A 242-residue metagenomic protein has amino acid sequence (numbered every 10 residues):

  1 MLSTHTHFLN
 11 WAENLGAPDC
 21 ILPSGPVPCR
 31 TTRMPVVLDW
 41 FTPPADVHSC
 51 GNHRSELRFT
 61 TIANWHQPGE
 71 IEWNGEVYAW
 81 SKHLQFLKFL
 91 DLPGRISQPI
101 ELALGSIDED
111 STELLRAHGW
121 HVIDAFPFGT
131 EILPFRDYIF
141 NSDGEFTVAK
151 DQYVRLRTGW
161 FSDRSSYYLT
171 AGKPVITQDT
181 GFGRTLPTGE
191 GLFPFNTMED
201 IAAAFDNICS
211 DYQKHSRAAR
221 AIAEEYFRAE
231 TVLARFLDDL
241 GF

Functional and structural regions predicted by a protein language model:
M1-L92: Catalytic core of nucleotide-activated saccharide and alditol-phosphate transferases
T4-T6, S97, S142, G189: Short, well-ordered alpha-helix to beta-strand connector turns
L9-A12, R33, A63-W65, L104-S106 (+3 more regions): Residues at the C-termini of beta-strands that transition into short coil/loop
L15-D19, D108-E113: Short, charged/polar "capping" segments at the starts of alpha-helices and the immediately preceding loops
E56, L90-A103, P134-E145: Aromatic-lined glycan-binding groove of carbohydrate-active enzymes
T61-G69, L104-G105, E145-D151: Short loop/turn segments at strand-loop or loop-helix junctions that form parts of catalytic or ligand-binding pockets
W80-H83, E113-F242: Catalytic binding pocket for nucleotide-activated donors in carbohydrate/polymer assembly enzymes
I100-S111, D124: Glycosyltransferase donor-sugar binding loop
